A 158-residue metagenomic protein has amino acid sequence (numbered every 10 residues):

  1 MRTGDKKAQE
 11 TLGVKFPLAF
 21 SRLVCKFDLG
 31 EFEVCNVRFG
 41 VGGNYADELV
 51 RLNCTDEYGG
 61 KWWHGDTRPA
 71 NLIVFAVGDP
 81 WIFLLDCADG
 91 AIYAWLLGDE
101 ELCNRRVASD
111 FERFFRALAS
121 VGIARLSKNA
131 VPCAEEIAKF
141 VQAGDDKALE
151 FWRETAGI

Functional and structural regions predicted by a protein language model:
M1-L84, V131, D145-I158: A surface-exposed partner-binding patch
Q9-L12, E100-C103, V107, V141: Generic alpha-helical structural element
G30-V34, R38, A91-Y93, D110 (+2 more regions): Generic alpha-helical propensity signal that fires on short helical segments and nearby coil/disordered stretches
I73-V74, A91, R113: Generic structural signal for residues positioned in beta-strands
D79-W81, A91, E101: Short acidic/polar mixed-charge low-complexity motifs
D86-D89: Short acidic-glycine loop/turn motifs at beta-strand connectors
A94-K128: Compact, glycine/acidic-enriched structural inserts
F114, E135-D146: Glycine-rich, aromatic-bearing surface loops/beta-hairpins
